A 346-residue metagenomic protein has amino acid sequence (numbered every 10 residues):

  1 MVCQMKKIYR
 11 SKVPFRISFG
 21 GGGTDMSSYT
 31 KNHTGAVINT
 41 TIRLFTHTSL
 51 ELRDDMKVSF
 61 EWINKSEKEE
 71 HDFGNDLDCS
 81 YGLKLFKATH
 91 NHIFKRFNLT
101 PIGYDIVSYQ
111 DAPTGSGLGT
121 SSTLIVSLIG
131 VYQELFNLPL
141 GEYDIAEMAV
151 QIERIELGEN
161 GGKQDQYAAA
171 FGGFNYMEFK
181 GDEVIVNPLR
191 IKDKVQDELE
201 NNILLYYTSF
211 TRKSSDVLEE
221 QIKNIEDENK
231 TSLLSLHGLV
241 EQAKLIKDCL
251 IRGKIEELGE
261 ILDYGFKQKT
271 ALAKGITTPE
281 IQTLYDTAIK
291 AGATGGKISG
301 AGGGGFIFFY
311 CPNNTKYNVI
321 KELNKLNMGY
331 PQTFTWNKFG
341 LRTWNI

Functional and structural regions predicted by a protein language model:
V2-G20, D25-K31, V37-N39, R43-L99 (+4 more regions): C-terminal nucleotide
H90, T100-Q110: Flexible, acidic active-site loops/lids enriched in D/E/S/T/G that coordinate Mg2+ and/or position polar
Y109-S116, T294: Short pre-catalytic strand/loop immediately N-terminal to key active-site residues, enriched for Gly-Thr
G115-L118, T270-L272: A generic structural signal for short coil/turn motifs at secondary-structure boundaries
G117-L140: DPxDG-like acidic metal-binding loop motif
E142-A146: Short, charged, amphipathic alpha-helices and their helix-cap/turn boundaries
G304: Glycine-rich active-site/cofactor-binding loop and its immediate structural neighborhood
